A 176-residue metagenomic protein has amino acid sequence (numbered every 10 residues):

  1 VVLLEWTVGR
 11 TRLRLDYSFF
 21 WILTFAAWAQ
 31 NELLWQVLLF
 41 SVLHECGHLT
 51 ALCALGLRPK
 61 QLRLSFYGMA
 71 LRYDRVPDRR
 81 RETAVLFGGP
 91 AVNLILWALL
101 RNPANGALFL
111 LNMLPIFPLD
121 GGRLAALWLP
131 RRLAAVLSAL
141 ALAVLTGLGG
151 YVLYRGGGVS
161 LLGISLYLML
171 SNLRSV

Functional and structural regions predicted by a protein language model:
V1-V176: Hydrophobic transmembrane alpha-helices and their immediate loop junctions in multi-pass integral membrane proteins
